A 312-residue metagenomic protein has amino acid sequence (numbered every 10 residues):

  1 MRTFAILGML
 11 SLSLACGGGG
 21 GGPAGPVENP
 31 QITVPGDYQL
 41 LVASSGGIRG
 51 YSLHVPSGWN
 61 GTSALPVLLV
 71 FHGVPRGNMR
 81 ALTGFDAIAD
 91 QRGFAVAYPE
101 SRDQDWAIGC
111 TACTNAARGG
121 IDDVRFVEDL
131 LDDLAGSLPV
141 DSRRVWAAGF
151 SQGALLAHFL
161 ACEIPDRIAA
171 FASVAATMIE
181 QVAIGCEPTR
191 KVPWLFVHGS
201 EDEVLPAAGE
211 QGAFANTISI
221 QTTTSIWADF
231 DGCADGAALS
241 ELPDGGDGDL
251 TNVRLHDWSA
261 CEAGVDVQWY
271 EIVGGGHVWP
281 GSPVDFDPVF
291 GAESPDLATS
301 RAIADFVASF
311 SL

Functional and structural regions predicted by a protein language model:
A5-S13: Bacterial N-terminal signal peptides
C16-V67, R80, Q91, G119 (+8 more regions): A domain-start/cap signature at the N-terminus of enzymes
W59-W106, I168, E180-Q181, V204-P206 (+1 more regions): Short substrate-entry loop that stabilizes the transition state in hydrolases
S63-P66, V192-P193, V267: Alpha/beta-hydrolase fold active-site loops
H72-N78, A135, F150, A157 (+5 more regions): Cell-envelope and extracellular/periplasmic
E100-D122: Cap/lid segment of the alpha/beta-hydrolase catalytic domain
A116-P139, F159: Alpha/beta-hydrolase active-site loop
A169-A263, G274: The feature captures the conserved acid-bearing segment of alpha/beta-hydrolase catalytic domains
